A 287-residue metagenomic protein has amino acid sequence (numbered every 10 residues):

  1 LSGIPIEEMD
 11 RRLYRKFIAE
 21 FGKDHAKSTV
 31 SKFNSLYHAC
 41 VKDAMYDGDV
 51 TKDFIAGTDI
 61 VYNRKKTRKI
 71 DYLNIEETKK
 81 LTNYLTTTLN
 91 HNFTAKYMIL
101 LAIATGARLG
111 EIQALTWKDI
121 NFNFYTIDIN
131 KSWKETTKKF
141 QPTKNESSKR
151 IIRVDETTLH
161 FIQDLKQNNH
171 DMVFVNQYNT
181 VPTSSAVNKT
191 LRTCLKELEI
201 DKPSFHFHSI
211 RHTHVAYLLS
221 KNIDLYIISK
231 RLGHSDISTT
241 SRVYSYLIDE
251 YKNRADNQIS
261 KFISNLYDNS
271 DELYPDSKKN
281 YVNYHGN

Functional and structural regions predicted by a protein language model:
L1-T51, T67-K69, T88-F93, T180-A186 (+1 more regions): N-terminal core-binding DNA-recognition domain of tyrosine site-specific recombinases/integrases
E7, V50-K52, N63-N83, T137-E156 (+1 more regions): DNA breakage-rejoining catalytic core of tyrosine-based enzymes
D24, N83-A95, T105, I152 (+4 more regions): Short, basic (Lys/Arg/His-rich) helix/loop patches that form interaction surfaces in the mid-to-C-terminal regions
K27, S31, Y46, V50-L109 (+2 more regions): Basic, Lys/Arg- and aromatic-enriched nucleic-acid-binding interface segment
R64, Y72, W133, L159 (+1 more regions): Catalytic-site neighborhood detector that most strongly recognizes the C-terminal catalytic loop/helix of tyrosine
D119-T126, I223-V243: Short, polar N-cap/turn motifs at the start of nucleic acid-interacting alpha helices
F124, T137, T143-K149, R153-T158 (+4 more regions): C-terminal secondary-structure termini that scaffold catalytic or DNA-interacting sites
